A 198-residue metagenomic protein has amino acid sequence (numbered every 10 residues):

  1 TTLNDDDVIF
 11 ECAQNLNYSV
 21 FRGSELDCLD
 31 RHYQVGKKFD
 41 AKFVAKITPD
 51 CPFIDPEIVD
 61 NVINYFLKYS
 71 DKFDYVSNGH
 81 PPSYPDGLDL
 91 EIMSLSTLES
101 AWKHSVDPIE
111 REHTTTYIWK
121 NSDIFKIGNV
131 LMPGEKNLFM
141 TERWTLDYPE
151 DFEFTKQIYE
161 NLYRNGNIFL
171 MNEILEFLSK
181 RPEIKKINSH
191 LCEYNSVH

Functional and structural regions predicted by a protein language model:
T1-K42: Conserved N-terminal catalytic core of the sugar/cofactor nucleotidyltransferase
S24, P49-C51: Short acidic donor-binding/metal-coordinating loop in glycosyltransferase active sites
Q34, F39, C51, D55-S83: Conserved donor-nucleotide/metal-binding helix-loop-beta segment in metal-dependent transferases, i.e., the alpha-helix
A41, L90-W102, P149-E153: Conserved nucleotide-sugar donor-binding and metal-coordinating catalytic region shared by glycosyltransferases
F43-I47: Short aromatic-hydrophobic micro-motifs that form the base-stacking/packing surface for donor nucleotide recognition
N61-F73, S94-E110, Y117-S122: Basic phosphate/pyrophosphate-binding loop/patch that engages nucleotide-derived ligands
N78-D89, N137-L138: A recurrent flexible, glycine/aromatic-enriched loop bordering the glycosyltransferase active site that acts as
T115-H198: Conserved alpha/beta core of the MobA/IspD/sugar-nucleotide pyrophosphorylase nucleotidyltransferase superfamily
